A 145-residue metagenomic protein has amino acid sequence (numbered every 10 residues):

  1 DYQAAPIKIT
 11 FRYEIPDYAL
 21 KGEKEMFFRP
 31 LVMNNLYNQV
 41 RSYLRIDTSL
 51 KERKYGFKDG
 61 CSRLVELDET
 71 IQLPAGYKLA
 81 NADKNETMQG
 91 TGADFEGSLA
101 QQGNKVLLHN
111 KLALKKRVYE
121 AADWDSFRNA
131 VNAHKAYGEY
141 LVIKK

Functional and structural regions predicted by a protein language model:
D1-K145: A sensor for short, sequence-defined functional sites
